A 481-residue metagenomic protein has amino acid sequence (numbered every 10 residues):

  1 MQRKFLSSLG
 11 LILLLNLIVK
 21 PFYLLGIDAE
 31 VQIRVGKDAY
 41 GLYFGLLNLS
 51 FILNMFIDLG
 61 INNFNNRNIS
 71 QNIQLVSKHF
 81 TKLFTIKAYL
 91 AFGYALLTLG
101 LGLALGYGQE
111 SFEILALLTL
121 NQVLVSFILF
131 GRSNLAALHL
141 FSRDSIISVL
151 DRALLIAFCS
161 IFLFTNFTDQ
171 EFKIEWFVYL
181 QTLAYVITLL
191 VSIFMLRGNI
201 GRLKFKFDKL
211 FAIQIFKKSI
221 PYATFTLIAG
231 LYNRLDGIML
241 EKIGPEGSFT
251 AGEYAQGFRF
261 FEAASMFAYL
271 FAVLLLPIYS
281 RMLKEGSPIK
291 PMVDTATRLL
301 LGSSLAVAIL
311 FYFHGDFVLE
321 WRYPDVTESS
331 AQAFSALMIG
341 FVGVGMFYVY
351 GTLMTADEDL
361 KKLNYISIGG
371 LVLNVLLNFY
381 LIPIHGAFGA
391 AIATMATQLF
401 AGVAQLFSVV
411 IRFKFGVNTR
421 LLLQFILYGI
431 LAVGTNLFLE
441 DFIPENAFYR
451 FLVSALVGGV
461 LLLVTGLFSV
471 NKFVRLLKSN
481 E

Functional and structural regions predicted by a protein language model:
M1-F5, Q170-V178, L190-N233, L274 (+3 more regions): Interhelical loop/hinge segments that connect adjacent transmembrane helices in multipass membrane
R3-N62, A95-G102, N121-Q122, I156 (+3 more regions): Signature of the first transmembrane helix
S8-L24, D151, L180-S192, L196 (+4 more regions): Transmembrane helical elements of multi-pass membrane transporters/channels
L17, F22, I57, T81-G108 (+9 more regions): Alpha-helical transmembrane segments of multi-pass membrane transport and lipid-handling proteins
L24, I57-Q74, G257-T297, S304 (+1 more regions): Helix-loop junctions and terminal segments of transmembrane helices in multi-pass membrane transport/translocation
N68, L124-L150, M338-G369, Y380 (+1 more regions): Membrane-interface junctions at transmembrane-helix termini in multi-pass inner-membrane proteins
F112, A116-T119, S145-G198, G369-L373 (+3 more regions): Hydrophobic alpha-helical transmembrane segments
L437-E481: Membrane-proximal transmembrane or re-entrant/amphipathic helices at the cytosolic face
